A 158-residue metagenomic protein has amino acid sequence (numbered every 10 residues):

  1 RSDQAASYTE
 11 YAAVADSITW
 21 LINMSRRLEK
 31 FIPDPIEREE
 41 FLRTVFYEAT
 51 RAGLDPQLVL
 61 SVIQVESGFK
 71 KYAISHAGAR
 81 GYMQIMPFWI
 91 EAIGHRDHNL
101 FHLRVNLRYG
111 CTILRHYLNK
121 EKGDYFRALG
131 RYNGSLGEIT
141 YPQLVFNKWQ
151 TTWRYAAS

Functional and structural regions predicted by a protein language model:
R1-S2: Domain-scale selection of a single, long terminal region that carries the protein's primary operational module
A5-S158: Catalytic glycan-binding domains that act on GlcNAc-containing polysaccharides
